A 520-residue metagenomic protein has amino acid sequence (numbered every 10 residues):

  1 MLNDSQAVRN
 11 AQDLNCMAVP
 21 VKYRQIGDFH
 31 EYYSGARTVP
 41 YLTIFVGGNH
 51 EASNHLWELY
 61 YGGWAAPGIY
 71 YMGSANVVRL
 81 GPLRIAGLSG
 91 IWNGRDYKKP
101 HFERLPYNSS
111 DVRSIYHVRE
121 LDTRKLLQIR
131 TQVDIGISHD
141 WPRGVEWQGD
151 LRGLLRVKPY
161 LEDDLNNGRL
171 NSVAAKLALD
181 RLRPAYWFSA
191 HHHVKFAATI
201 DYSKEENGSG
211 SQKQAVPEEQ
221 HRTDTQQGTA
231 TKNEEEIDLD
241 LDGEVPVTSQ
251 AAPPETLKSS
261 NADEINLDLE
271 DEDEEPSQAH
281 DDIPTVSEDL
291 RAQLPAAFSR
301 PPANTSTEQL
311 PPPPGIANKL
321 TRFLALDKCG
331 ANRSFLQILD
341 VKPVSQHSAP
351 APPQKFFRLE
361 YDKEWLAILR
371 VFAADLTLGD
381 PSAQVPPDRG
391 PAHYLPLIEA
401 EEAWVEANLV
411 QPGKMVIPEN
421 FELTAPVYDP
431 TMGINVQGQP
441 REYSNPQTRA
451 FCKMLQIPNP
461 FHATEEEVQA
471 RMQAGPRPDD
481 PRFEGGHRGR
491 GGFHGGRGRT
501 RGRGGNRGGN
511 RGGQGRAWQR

Functional and structural regions predicted by a protein language model:
M1-R520: Extended recognition/assembly regions associated with phosphoester-bond processing machinery
